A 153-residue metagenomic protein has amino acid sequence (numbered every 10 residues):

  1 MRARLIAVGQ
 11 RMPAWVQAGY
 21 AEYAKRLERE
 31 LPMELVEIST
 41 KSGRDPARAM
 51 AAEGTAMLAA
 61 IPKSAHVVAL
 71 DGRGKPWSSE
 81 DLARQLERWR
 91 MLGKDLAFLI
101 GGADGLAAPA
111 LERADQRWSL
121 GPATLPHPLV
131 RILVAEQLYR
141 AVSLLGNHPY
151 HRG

Functional and structural regions predicted by a protein language model:
M1-L27: N-terminal beta1-alpha1 ligand-phosphate binding loop
L5, V68, G101, V134: Conserved RecA-like P-loop NTPase ATPase core
I6-V8, V36, L99: Short hydrophobic segments within beta-strands
R11, G72-K75, G102-G105: Short glycine-rich anion-binding loops that position phosphate/pyrophosphate groups of nucleotides and phosphorylated
Q17-Y20, A47, S79-A83, L111 (+1 more regions): Conserved strand-to-helix beginnings and helix N-cap segments that scaffold or border functional pockets
P32-A97: S-adenosyl-L-methionine/SAH cofactor-binding core of RNA-modifying enzymes
L86-T124: A mid-sequence interfacial segment
A108-R152: Structured adenosyl-cofactor binding patch, chiefly the S-adenosyl-L-methionine
